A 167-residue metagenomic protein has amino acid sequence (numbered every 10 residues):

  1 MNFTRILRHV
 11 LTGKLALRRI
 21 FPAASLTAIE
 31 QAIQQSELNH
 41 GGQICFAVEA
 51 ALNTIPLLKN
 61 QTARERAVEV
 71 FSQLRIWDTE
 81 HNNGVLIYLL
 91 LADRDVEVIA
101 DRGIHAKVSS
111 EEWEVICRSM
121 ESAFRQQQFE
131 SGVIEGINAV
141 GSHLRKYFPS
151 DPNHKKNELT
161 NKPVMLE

Functional and structural regions predicted by a protein language model:
N2-G141, R145-P152, K156, K162 (+1 more regions): Divalent-cation
